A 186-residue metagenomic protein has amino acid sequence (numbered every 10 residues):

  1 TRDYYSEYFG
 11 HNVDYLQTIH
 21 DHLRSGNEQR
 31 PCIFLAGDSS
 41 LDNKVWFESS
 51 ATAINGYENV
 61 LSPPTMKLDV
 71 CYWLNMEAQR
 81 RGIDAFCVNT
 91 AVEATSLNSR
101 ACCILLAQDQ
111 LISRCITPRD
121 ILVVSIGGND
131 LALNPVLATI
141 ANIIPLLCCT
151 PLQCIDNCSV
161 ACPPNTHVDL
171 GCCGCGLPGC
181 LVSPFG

Functional and structural regions predicted by a protein language model:
T1-A91, S113-C115, L122, A138-C149 (+1 more regions): Serine-esterase "nucleophile elbow" of acetyl-processing enzymes
S39-D42, V92-L97, G128-L133: Solvent-exposed loop/turn segments at secondary-structure junctions within structured extracellular/periplasmic domains
W46, S99-A101, L133-V136: A short acidic (Asp/Glu
K67, C102-L105, F185: A conditional alpha-helix N-cap/helix-loop micro-motif detector
T95-L111: Charged, often glycine-rich, active-site loop that binds/positions anionic groups
D109-G186: Alpha-helical cap/lid subdomain in secreted, periplasmic, or secretory-pathway luminal O-acyl-processing enzymes
